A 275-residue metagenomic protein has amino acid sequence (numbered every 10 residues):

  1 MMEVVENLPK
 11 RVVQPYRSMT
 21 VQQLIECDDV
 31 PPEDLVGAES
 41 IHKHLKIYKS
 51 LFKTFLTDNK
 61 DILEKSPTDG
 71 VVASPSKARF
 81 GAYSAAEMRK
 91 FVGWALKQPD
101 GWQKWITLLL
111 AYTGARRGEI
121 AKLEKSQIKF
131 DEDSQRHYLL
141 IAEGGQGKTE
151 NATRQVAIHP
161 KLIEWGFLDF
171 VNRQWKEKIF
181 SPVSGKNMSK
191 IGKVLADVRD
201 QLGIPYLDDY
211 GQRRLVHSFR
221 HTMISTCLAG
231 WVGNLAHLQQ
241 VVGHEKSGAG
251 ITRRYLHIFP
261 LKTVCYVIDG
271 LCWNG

Functional and structural regions predicted by a protein language model:
M1-K53, P99, G185-K190, R213-R214: N-terminal core-binding DNA-recognition domain of tyrosine site-specific recombinases/integrases
C27, P31-K46, L63-R117: Basic, Lys/Arg- and aromatic-enriched nucleic-acid-binding interface segment
H44, M88, W102-K104, M188 (+2 more regions): Short, leucine-enriched amphipathic alpha-helices that occur as contiguous helical runs
K53-S66, L110-Q135, A236-H237: Short, charged phosphate-coordinating catalytic segments
A82, V242-W273: Catalytic-site neighborhood detector that most strongly recognizes the C-terminal catalytic loop/helix of tyrosine
L108, Y112, S218-E245, R253-R254: C-terminal catalytic core of tyrosine-transesterase DNA break-rejoin enzymes
K122-G166: Conserved tyrosine-mediated DNA breakage-rejoining catalytic core shared by Y-recombinases
G147-F167, Q174-R199, L215: C-terminal catalytic core of Y-nucleophile DNA break-rejoin enzymes
